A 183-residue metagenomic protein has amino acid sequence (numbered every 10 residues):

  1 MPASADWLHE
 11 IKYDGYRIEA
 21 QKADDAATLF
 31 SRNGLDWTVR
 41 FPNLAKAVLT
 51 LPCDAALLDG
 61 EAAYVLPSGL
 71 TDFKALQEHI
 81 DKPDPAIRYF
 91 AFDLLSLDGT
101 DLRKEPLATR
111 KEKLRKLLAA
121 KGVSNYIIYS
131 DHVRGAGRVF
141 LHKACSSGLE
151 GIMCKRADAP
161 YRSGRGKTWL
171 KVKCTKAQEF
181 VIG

Functional and structural regions predicted by a protein language model:
M1-G183: Catalytic cores of nucleic-acid ligases and guanylyltransferases
